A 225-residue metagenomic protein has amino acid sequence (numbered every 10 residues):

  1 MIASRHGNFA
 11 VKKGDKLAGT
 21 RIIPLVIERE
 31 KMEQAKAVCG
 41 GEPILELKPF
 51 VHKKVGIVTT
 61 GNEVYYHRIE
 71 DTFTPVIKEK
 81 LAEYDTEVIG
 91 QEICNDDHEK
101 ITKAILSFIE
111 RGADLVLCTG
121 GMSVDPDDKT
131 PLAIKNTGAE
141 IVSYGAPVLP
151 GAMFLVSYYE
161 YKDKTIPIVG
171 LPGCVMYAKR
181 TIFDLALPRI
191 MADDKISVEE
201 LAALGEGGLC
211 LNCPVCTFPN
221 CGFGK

Functional and structural regions predicted by a protein language model:
M1-V88: Short, glycine/charged-enriched hinge/interface segments at domain edges or termini
N62, T72, I89-G224: Short glycine/threonine-rich loop/turn motifs
